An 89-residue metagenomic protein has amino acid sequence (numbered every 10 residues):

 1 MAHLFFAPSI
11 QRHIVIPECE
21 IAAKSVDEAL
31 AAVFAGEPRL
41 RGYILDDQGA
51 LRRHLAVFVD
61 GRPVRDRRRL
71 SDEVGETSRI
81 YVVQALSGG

Functional and structural regions predicted by a protein language model:
M1-G88: Ubiquitin-like/PB1-type beta-grasp interaction modules and other compact soluble beta-rich domains
